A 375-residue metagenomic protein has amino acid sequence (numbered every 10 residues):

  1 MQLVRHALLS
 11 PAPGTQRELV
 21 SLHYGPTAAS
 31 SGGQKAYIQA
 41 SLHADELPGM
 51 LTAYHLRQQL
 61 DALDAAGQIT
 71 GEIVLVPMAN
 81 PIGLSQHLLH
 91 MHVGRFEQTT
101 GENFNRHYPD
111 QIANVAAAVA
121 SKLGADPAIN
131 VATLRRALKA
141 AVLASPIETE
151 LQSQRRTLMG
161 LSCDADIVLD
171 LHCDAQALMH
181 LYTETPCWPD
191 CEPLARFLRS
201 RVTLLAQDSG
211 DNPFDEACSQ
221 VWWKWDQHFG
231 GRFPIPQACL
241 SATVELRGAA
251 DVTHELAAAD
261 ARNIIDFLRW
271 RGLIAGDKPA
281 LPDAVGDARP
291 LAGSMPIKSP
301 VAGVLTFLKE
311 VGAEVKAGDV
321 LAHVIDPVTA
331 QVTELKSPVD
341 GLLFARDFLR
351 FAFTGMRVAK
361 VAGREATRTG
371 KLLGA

Functional and structural regions predicted by a protein language model:
M1-A375: Structured catalytic-domain cores with a bias toward divalent-metal coordination
